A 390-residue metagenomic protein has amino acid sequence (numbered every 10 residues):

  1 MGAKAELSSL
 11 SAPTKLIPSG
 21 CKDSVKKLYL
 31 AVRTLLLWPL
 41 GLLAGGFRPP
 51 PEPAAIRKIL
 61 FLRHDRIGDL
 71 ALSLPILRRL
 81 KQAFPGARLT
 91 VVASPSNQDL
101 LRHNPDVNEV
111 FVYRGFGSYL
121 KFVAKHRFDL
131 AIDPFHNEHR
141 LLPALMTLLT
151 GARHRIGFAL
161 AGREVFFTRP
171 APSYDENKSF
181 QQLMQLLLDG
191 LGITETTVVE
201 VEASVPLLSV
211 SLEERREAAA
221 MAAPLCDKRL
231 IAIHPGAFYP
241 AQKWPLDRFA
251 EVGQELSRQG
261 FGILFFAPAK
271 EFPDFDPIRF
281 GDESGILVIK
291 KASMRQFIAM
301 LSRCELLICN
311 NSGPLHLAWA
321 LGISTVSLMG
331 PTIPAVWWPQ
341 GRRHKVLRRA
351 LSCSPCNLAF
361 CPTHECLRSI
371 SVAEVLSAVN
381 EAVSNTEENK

Functional and structural regions predicted by a protein language model:
G2-K390: Catalytic machinery of carbohydrate-active enzymes, primarily nucleotide-sugar-dependent glycosyltransferases
